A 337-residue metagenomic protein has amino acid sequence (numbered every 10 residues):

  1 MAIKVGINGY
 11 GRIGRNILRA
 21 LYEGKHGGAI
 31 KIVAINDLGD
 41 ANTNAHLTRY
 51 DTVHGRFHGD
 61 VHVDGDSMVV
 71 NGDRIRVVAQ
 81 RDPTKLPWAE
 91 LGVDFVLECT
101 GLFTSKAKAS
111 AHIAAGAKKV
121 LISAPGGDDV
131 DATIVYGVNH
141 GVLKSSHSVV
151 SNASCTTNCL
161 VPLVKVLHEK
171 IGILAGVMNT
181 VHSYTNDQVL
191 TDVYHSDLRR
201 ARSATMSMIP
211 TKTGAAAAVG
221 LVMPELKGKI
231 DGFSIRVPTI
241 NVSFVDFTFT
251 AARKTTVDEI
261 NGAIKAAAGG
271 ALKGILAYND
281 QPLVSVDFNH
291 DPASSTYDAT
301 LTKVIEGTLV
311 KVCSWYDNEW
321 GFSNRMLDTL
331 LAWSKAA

Functional and structural regions predicted by a protein language model:
M1-A201, D328, A332-A336: N-terminal Rossmann-like NAD(P) cofactor-binding subdomain of oxidoreductases, focused on the glycine-rich
Y10, G14, S105, A153-T156 (+8 more regions): Generic structural signal for well-ordered, non-membrane alpha-helical segments in soluble metabolic enzymes
Y22-H26, K165-I173, S183-N186, T213 (+5 more regions): Generic secondary-structure signature for well-ordered alpha-helical cores
L38-A41, G126-G127, S154-T156, T180-D187 (+4 more regions): Glycine-rich beta-alpha junction loops
V142-K144, R200, V237-S243, V304-G307: Short, flexible turn/loop "capping" segments at secondary-structure junctions
S146-H147, S203-T205, V242-D246, L309-K311: Short, solvent-exposed beta-strand edge segments and adjacent coil->beta transition regions
K170-S234, I240: Catalytic core of tubulin tyrosine ligase-like
G232, F244-A337: C-terminal active-site/capping subdomain that shapes the small-molecule cofactor and substrate pocket of enzyme
